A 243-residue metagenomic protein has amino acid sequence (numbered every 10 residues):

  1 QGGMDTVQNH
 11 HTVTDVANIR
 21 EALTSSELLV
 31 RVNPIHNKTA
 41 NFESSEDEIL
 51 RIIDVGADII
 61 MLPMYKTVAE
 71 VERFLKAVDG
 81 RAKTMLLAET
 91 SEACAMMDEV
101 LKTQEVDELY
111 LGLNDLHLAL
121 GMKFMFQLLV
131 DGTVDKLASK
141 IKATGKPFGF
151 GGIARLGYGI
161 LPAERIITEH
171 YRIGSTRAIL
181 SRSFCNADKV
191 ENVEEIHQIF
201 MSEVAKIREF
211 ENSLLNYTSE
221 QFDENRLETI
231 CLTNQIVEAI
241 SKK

Functional and structural regions predicted by a protein language model:
Q1, L28-P34, I60-L62, K83-E89 (+3 more regions): Hydrophobic faces of well-ordered beta-strands that scaffold small-molecule active sites in alpha/beta enzyme cores
Q1-G3, V55-V68, D107-L120, E169-E191: Glycine-rich phosphate-binding active-site loops on the catalytic face of alpha/beta enzymes
G3-A22, T39-S45, P63-K83, A93-M96 (+3 more regions): Active-site-adjacent beta->alpha loops and helix N-cap segments on the catalytic face of soluble alpha/beta enzymes
V13-S25, L50-V55, L75-D79, E99-E105 (+2 more regions): Acidic (Asp/Glu)-rich catalytic clusters
K38-D54, E70, S91-Q104, A154-S175: Catalytic cores of alpha/beta
F74, G121-L129, Y171, F184-K243: C-terminal helical cap(s) of enzyme catalytic domains, especially alpha/beta-barrels
V106-L111, V134-A138: Extended, charged alpha-helical interaction scaffolds
K136, A143-R155, I166-I167, Y171 (+1 more regions): A conserved mid-domain beta-alpha-beta active-site/ligand-binding segment of alpha/beta enzyme cores
